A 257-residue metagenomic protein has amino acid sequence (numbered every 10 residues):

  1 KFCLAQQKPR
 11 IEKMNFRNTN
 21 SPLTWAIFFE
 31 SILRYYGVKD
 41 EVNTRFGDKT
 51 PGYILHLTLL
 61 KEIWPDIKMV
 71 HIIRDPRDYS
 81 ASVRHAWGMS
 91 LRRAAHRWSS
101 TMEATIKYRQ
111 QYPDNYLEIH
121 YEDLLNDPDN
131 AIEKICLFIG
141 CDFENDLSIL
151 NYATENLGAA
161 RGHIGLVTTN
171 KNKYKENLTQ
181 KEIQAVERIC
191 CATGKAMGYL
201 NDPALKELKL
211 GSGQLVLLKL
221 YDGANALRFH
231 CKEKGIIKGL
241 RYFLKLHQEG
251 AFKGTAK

Functional and structural regions predicted by a protein language model:
K1-K49, Y53: PAPS-dependent sulfation machinery
C3, Q7, G37, V42 (+3 more regions): Glycine-centered secondary-structure boundary/capping sites
F16, T44, G88-M89, N170 (+1 more regions): Short coil/turn segments at secondary-structure junctions
S21-K39, I54-L59, I63-N151, N156 (+3 more regions): PAPS-dependent sulfotransferase catalytic domain
T44, V70, E122, Y174-N177 (+1 more regions): Short N-terminal micro-motifs specific to bacterial/archaeal maturation and metal-cluster initiation sites
R84, I106-R109, L137, C141-K257: PAPS-dependent sulfotransferases, especially Golgi type II membrane carbohydrate sulfotransferases
